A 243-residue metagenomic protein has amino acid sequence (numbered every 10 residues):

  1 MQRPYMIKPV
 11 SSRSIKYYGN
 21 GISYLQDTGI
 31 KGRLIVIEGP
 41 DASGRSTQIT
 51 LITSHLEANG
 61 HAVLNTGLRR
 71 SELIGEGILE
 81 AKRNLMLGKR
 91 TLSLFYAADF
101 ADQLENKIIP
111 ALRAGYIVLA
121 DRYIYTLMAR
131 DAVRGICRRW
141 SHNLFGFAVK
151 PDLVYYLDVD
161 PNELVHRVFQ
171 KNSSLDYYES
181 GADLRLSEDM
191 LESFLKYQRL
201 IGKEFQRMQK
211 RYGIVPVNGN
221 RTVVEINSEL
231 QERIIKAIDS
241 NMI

Functional and structural regions predicted by a protein language model:
Q2-T28, T53, F169-I243: NTP-dependent small-molecule kinase module
D27-S54: Walker A (P-loop) phosphate-binding motif
L34-I37, I117, V154: Hydrophobic "anchor" residues on beta-strands that sit immediately upstream of conserved functional sites
S46-T50, E72-E76, L195-K203: Short, surface-exposed alpha-helical segments at coil->helix boundaries
N59-G146: ATP-dependent small-molecule kinase phosphotransfer cores that center on conserved nucleotide phosphate-binding segments
T66, L157, V217: Hydrophobic residues at beta-strand termini and immediately following loops that shape nucleotide-binding pockets
R70-E72, I124-Y125, V159-V165, V223: Conserved nucleotide-binding/hydrolysis micro-motifs of P-loop NTPases
L127-L200: A glycine- and Lys/Arg-enriched "phosphate-lid" helix/loop adjacent to the NTP-binding pocket of small-molecule kinases
